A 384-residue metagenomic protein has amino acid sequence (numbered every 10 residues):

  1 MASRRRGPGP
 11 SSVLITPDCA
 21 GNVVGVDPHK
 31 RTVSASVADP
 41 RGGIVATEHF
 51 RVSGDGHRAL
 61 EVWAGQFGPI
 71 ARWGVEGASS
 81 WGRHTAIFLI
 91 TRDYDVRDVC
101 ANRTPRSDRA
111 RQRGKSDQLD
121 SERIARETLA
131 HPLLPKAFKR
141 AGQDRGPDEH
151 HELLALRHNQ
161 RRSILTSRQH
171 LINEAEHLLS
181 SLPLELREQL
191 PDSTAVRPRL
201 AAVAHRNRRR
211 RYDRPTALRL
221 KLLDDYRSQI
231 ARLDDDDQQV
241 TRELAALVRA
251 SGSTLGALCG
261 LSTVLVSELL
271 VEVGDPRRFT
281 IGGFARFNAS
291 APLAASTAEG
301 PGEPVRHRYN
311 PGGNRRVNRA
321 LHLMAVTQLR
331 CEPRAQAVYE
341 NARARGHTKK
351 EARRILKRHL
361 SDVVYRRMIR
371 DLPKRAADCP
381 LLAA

Functional and structural regions predicted by a protein language model:
S12-D39, I124, I164: Gly/Thr-rich phosphate-binding beta-strand-loop-beta motif of the actin/hexokinase/Hsp70
R31-D55: Short glycine-rich, Thr/Ser-proximal phosphate-binding strand/loop in the N-terminal lobe of ATP-dependent enzymes
D55-R72: Short, basic/hydrophobic alpha-helical segments
H57, G256-A257, T263-V264, E268-K349 (+1 more regions): Phosphate-backbone recognition surface of nucleic-acid-processing proteins
P69-W81: Short glycine-rich phosphate-binding loop at a beta-alpha junction
I90, R97-G142, R199, G302-G312: Short alpha-helix plus adjacent loop in nuclease-associated cores
P147, L153-T254: Glycine-rich, often acidic, oxyanion-interacting loops/wings at catalytic, nucleic-acid, or phospho-protein interfaces
R330-A384: Acidic, carboxylate-rich catalytic segments that either coordinate divalent cations
